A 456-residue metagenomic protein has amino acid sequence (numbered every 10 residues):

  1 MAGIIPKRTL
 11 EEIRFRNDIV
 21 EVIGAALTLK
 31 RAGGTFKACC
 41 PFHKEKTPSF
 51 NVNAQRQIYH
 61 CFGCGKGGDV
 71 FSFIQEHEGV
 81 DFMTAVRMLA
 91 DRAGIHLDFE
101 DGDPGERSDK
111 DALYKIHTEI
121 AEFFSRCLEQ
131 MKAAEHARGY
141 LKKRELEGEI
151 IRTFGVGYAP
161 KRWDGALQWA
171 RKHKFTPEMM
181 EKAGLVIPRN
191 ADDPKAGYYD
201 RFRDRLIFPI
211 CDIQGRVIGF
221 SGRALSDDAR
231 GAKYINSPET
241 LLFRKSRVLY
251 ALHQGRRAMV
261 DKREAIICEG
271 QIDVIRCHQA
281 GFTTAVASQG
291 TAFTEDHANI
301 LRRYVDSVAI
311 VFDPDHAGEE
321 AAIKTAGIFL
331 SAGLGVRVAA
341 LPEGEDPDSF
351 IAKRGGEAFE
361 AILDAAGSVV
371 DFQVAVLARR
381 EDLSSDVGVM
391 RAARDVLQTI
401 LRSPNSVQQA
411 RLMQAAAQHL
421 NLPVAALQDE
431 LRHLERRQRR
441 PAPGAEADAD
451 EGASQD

Functional and structural regions predicted by a protein language model:
M1-D103, P160-K161, R354, Q418: N-terminal structured subdomain of primase-like DNA metabolism proteins
I5, N17, A32, E106-E122 (+5 more regions): Phosphate-handling DNA/RNA-contact segment within nucleic-acid enzymes
K7, D212-I213, R256-A265, A292-V308 (+1 more regions): A charged alpha-helical hairpin associated with nucleic-acid processing machineries
T35-A38, R87-R92, D101-R107, I151-G165 (+3 more regions): Short linear loop/turn motifs
K44, G65-K66, A224-S226, I272-D273 (+3 more regions): Conserved nucleotide-binding/hydrolysis micro-motifs of P-loop NTPases
F71-Q75, A121, S125, R138 (+3 more regions): Amphipathic alpha-helical segments within well-ordered protein domains
R92-F123, R380-S385: Short His/Asp/Glu-rich catalytic/ion-coordination signatures at enzyme active sites or charged loops
